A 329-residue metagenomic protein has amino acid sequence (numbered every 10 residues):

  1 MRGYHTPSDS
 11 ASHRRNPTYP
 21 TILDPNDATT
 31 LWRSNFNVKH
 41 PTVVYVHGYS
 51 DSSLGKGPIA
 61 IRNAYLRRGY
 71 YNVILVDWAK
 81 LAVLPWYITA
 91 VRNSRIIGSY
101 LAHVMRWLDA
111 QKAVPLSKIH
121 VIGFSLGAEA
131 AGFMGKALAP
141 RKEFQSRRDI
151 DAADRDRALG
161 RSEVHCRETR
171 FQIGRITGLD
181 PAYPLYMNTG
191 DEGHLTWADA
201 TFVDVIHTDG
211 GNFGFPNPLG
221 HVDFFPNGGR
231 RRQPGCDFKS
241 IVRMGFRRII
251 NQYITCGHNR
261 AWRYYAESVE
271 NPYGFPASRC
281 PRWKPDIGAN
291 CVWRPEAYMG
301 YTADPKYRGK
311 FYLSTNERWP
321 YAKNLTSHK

Functional and structural regions predicted by a protein language model:
M1-L75, A82-N93, A102-L116, P140-E143 (+6 more regions): Flexible, membrane-associating and regulatory peripheral segments of lipid-active enzymes
V46-G48, F124-S125, D180: The conserved beta1-alpha1 loop
Q111, R148-V164: Long, low-complexity intrinsically disordered regions of secretory-pathway proteins
S117-G123, I176-G178: Beta-strand segments within the central parallel beta-sheet cores of soluble alpha/beta enzyme folds
V121-M134, R157, R161-C166: Glycine-rich nucleophile elbow surrounding the catalytic serine of serine-hydrolase chemistry
G174-L185, V205-G210, G229: Active-site nucleophile loop of the alpha/beta-hydrolase fold
F202-V205, V222-F225: Catalytic His-Asp charge-relay segment
